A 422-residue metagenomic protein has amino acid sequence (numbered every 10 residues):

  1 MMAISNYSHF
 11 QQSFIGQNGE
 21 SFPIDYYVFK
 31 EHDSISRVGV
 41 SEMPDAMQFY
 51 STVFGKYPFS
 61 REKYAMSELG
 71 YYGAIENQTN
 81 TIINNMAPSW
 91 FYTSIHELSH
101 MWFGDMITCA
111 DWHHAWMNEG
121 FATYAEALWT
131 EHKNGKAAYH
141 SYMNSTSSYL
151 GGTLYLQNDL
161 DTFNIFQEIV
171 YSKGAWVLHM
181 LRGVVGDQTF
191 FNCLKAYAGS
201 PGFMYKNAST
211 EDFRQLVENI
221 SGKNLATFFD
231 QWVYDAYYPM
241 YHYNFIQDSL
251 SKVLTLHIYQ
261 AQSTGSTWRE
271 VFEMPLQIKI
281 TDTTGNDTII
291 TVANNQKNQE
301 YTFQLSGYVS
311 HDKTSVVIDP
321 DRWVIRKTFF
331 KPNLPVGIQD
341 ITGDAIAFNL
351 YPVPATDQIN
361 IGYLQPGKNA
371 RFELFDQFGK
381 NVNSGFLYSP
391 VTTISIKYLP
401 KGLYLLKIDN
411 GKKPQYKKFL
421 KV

Functional and structural regions predicted by a protein language model:
M1-I95, Y124: Hydrophobic helix-coil surface modules that form long, contiguous segments used for peptide/substrate interaction
S34, T162, Q188, S249 (+5 more regions): Coil residues (strongly favoring Ser/Thr
I82-H140: Zinc-dependent metallopeptidase catalytic helix centered on the HExxH motif and its immediate flanking segment
H114-A115, E119-V184, G202-M204: Acidic/His/Gly-enriched intrinsically disordered linker/tail segments that often contain short helix/coil "MoRF-like"
Q167-L256: Amphipathic alpha-helical substructures
Y241, Q247-V317, A370-L374: Beta-strand-rich binding/interaction modules
V324-G337: Short, compositionally biased serine/threonine- and acidic-rich segments at solvent-exposed termini, linkers, or domain
I341-Y351, A355-V422: C-terminal outer-membrane/trafficking sorting elements
